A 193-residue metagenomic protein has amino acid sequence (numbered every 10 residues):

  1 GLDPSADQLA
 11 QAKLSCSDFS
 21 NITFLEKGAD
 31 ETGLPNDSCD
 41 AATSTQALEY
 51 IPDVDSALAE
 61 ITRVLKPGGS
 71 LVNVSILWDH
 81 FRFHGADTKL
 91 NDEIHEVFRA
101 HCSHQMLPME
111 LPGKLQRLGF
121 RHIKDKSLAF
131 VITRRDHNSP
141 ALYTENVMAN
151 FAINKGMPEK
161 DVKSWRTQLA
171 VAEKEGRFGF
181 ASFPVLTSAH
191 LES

Functional and structural regions predicted by a protein language model:
G1-T32, S56: Class I SAM-dependent methyltransferase SAM/SAH-binding core
D30-A42: A short acidic, Gly/Pro-enriched loop at the edge of an enzyme's catalytic core that lines a small-molecule cofactor
D40-D55: A short SAM/SAH-binding and catalytic strip from SAM-dependent methyltransferases
D55-S70: A short glycine-rich, Lys/Arg-flanked "PGG" loop and its adjoining helix->strand segment in the class I
V72-H137, F151: Conserved catalytic/acceptor-binding region of the Class I
L118-R121, S182-S193: Core SAM-dependent methyltransferase catalytic element
I123-G179: C-terminal helical/coil "lid" or tail adjacent to the Rossmann-like core of SAM-dependent
